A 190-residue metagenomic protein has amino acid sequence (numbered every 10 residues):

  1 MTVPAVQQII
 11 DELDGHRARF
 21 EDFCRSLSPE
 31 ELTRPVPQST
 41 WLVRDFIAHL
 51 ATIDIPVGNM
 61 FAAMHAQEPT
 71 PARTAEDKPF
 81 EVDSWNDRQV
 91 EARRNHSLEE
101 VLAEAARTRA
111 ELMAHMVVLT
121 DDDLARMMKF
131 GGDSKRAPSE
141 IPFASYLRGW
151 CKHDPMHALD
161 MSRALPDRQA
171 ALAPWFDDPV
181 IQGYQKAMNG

Functional and structural regions predicted by a protein language model:
M1-Q7, Q185-G190: Basic/polar N-terminal segments that are highly enriched at the extreme N-terminus, encompassing both cleavable
T2-P29, A51-N59, R148-P155: Alpha-helical bundle segments that constitute or directly flank the non-heme di-iron/ferroxidase center
T2-P4, V43, W85-V101, K135-A144: Acidic/His metal-coordination segments adjacent to aromatic residues that form catalytic metal sites in metalloenzymes
C24-L27, E68, R109, M116-D123 (+1 more regions): A general structural signal marking secondary-structure boundaries and capping sites
T33-S84, M113, L124-G190: Short, contiguous alpha-helical
E81-M127, R148-W150: Acidic/histidine-rich alpha-helical segments that form the ligand environment of transition-metal centers
